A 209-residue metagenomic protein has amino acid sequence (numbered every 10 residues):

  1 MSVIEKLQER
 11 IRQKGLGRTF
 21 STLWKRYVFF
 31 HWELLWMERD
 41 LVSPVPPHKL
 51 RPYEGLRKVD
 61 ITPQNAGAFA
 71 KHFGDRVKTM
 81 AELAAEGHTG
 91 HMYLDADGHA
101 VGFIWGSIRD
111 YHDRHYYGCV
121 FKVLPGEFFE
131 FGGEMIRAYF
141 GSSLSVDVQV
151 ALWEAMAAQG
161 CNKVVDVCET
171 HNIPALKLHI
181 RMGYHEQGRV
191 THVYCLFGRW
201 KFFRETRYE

Functional and structural regions predicted by a protein language model:
M1-M80: Acyl-donor-binding surface of acyltransferase catalytic domains
M37, H185-R199: Conserved catalytic-core motifs of GNAT/GCN5-like acyltransferases
A81-M92, G102: A short helix-loop-beta-strand connector motif used in the catalytic cores of GNAT acetyltransferases and, in some
E86, H99-F128, G132: Conserved acyl-donor/pantetheine-binding loop and adjacent beta-alpha core of acyl/acetyltransferases and related
G132-A158, K177-R181: Conserved acetyl-CoA-binding loop-helix of GNAT-fold acetyltransferases
M156-C168: Conserved GNAT acetyl-CoA-binding A-motif
T170-G188: Conserved active-site alpha-helix within GNAT-family acetyltransferase domains
